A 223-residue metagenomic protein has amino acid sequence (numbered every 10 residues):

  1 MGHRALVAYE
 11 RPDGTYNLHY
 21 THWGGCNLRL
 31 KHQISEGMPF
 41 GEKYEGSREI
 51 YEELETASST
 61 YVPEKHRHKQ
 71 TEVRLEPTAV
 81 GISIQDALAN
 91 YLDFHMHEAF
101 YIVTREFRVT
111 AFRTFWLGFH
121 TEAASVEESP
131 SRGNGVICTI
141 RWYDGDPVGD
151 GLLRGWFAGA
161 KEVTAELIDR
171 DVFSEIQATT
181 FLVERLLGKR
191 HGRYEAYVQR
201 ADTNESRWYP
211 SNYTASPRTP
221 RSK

Functional and structural regions predicted by a protein language model:
M1-K223: Acidic, polar-rich N-terminal leader regions of halophilic archaeal proteins
